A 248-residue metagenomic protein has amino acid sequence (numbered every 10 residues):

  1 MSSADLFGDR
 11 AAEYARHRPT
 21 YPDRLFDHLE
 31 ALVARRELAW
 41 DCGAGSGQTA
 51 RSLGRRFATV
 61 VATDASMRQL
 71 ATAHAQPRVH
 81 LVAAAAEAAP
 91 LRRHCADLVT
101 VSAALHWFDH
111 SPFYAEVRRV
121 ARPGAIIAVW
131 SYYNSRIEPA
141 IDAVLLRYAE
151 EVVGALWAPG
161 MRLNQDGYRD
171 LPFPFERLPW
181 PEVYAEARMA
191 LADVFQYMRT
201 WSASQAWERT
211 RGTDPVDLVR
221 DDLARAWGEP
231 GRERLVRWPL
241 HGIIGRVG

Functional and structural regions predicted by a protein language model:
G8-P19: Class I SAM-dependent methyltransferase Rossmann-like catalytic core, especially the SAM/SAH-binding loop
P19-E37: Conserved alpha-helix/loop element of class I SAM-dependent methyltransferases that forms part of the SAM/SAH-binding
W40, S46-A88: Class I SAM-dependent methyltransferase SAM/SAH-binding core
E87-L98: A short acidic, Gly/Pro-enriched loop at the edge of an enzyme's catalytic core that lines a small-molecule cofactor
D97, V101-L105, W130: Residues lining the SAM
F108-E116: A short, conserved alpha-helix within the catalytic core of class I
R118, R122-R188: Conserved catalytic/acceptor-binding region of the Class I
D166-G248: Conserved Class I S-adenosyl-L-methionine
